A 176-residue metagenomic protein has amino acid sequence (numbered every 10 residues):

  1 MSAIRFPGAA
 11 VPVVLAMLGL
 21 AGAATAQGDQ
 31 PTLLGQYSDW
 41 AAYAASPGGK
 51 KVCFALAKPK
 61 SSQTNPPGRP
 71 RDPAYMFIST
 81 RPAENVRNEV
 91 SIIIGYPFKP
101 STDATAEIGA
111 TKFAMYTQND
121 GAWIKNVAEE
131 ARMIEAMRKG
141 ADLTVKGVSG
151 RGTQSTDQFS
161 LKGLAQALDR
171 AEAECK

Functional and structural regions predicted by a protein language model:
M1-F6: N-terminal secretory signal peptides that target proteins for export/translocation
G8-V11, K99: Hydrophobic alpha-helical segments and their boundary regions
A10-A21: Bacterial N-terminal signal peptides
T25-K176: A generic "folded-domain core" signal
